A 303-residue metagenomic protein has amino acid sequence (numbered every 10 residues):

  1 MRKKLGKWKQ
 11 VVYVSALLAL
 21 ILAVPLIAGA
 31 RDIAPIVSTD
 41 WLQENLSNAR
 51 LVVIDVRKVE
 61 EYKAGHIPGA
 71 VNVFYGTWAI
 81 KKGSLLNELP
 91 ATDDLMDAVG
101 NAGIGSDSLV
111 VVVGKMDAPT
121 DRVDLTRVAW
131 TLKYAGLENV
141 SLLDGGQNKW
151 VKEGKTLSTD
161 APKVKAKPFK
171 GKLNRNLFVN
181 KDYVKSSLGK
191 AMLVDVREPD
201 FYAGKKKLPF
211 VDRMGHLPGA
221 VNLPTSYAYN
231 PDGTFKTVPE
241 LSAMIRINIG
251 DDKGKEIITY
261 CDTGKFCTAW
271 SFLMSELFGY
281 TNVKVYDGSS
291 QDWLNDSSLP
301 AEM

Functional and structural regions predicted by a protein language model:
R2-A16: Bacterial N-terminal signal peptides that target proteins for export
V14-P25: Bacterial N-terminal signal peptides
L26-A30: Sec/Tat signal peptide C-region and signal peptidase I cleavage site
R31-D32, N148-P218, S298-M303: Active-site neighborhoods of enzymes that stabilize oxyanions during catalysis
L42, R50-V56, V73, L193-D195: Short hydrophobic beta-strand that contains or immediately precedes a catalytic carboxylate
I80-S108, T225-E256: Helix-loop module immediately N-terminal to the HCX5R catalytic loop in PTP-like cysteine phosphatase domains
L89-Y183, K206, F266-V283, G288-S289: Thiolate-centered catalytic microenvironments shared by cysteine-dependent enzyme domains
